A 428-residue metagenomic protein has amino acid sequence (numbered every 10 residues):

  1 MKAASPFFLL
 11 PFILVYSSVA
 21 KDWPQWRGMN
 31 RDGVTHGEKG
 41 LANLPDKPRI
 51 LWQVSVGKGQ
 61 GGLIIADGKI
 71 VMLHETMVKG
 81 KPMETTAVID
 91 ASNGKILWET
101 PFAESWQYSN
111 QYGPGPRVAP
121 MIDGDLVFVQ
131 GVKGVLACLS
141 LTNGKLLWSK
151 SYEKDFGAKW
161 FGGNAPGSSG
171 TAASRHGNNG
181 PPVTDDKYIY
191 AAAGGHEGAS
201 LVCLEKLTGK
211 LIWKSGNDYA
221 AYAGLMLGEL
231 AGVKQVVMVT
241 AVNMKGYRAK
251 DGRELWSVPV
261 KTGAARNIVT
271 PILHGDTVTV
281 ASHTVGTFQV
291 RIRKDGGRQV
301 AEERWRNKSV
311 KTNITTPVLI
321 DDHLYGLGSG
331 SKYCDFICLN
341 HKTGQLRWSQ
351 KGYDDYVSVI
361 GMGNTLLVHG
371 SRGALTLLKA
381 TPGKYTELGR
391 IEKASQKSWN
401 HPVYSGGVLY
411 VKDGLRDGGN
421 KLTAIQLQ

Functional and structural regions predicted by a protein language model:
M1-S5: Positively charged n-region of N-terminal signal peptides that target proteins for export
P6-V15: Bacterial N-terminal signal peptides
S18-Q428: Noncatalytic, solvent-exposed loop/strand surfaces of beta-propeller-type extracellular/periplasmic domains
